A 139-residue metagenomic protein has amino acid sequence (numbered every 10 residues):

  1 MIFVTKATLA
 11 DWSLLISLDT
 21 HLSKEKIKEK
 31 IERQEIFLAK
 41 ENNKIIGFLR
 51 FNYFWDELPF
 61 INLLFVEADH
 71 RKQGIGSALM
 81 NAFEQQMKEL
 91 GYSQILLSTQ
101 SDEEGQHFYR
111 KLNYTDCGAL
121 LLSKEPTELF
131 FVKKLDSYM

Functional and structural regions predicted by a protein language model:
I2-N62, E67, G118, L122 (+1 more regions): Acetyl-CoA-dependent GNAT
F65, S101-E103: Active-site-proximal loop/turn and secondary-structure-junction residues that shape catalytic pockets, frequently
V66, K72-Q85, R110-K111: Conserved acetyl-CoA-binding loop-helix of GNAT-fold acetyltransferases
M87-T99: Conserved GNAT acetyl-CoA-binding A-motif
L96-S98, T115-F130: Conserved catalytic-core motifs of GNAT/GCN5-like acyltransferases
G105, L112: Helix-turn-helix
